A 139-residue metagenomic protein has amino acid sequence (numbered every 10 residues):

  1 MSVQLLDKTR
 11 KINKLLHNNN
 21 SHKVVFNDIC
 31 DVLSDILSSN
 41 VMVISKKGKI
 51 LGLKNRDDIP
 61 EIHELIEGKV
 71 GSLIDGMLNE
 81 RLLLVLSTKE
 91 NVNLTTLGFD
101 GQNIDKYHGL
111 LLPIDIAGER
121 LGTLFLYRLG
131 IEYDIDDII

Functional and structural regions predicted by a protein language model:
S2-K106: Structured interaction and signal-relay segments at domain junctions
L83-I138: Sensory/regulatory domains in signal-transduction proteins
